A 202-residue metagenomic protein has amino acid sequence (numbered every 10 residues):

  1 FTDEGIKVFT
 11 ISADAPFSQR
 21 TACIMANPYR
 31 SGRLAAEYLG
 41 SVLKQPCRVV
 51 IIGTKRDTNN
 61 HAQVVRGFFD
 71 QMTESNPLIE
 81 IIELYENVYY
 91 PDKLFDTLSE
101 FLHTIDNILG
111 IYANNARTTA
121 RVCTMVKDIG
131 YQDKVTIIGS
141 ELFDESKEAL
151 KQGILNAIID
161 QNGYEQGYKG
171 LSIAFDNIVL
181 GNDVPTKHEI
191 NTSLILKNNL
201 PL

Functional and structural regions predicted by a protein language model:
F1-D3, F68, I82, E86-K147: Hydrophobic alpha-helical
F1-R30, F143-K151: Flexible loop/hinge segments that line or gate small-molecule binding clefts
T21, L109, N156: Conserved acidic residues
C23-V49, L94-F95, L142-S146, N162-V179: Hydrophobic alpha-helical segments within soluble ligand-binding/sensing domains
M25, V50-N60, Y85-N87: Short beta-strand->loop
S31-A35, N59-I79, K93, T97 (+2 more regions): Short, solvent-exposed amphipathic alpha-helices that sit in or adjacent to ligand/effector-binding or catalytic
R48-I51, T73-P91: Short beta-strand elements in bilobed, periplasmic/extracellular small-molecule ligand-binding domains
R56, M72, N162-L202: Hinge/cleft segment of the Venus flytrap/periplasmic-binding protein
